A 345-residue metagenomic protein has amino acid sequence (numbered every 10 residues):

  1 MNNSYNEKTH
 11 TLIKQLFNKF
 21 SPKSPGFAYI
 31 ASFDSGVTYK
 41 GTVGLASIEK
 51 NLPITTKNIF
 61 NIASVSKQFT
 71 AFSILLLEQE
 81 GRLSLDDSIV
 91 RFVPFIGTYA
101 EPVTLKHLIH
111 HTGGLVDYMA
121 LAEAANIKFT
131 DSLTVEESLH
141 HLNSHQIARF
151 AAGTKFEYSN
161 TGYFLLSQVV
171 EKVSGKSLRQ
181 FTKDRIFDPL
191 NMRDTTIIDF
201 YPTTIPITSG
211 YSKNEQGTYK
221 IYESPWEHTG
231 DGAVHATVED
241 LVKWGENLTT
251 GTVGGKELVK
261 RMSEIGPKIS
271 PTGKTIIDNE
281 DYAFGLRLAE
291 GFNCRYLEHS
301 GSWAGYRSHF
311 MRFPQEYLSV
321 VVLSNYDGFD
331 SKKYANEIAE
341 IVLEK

Functional and structural regions predicted by a protein language model:
M1-K8, P267-P271, Y326-K345: Short, gly/Ser/Thr-rich active-site loops of penicillin-recognizing serine hydrolases
N2-F60, S84, H145, Y219 (+1 more regions): Short, conserved catalytic-motif segment at the N-terminal edge
Y5, T9, I13, I62 (+8 more regions): Hydrophobic (often cysteine-bearing) scaffold residues that line and stabilize catalytic clefts of nucleotide/cofactor
I13, F17, Y29, S35 (+9 more regions): Residue-level preference for non-acidic, small/hydrophobic
F20-A28, K50-H107, F150-T161, T229-G232 (+1 more regions): Short active-site loop at a secondary-structure junction that contains or immediately precedes the catalytic residue(s)
L45-I48, A304, D327-G328: A short acidic/small-residue loop/turn micro-motif
S47, A100-W303: Short, surface-exposed loop or secondary-structure junction motifs that flank catalytic or metal-binding residues
E298-H299, S308-Y326: Short, well-ordered beta-strand elements
